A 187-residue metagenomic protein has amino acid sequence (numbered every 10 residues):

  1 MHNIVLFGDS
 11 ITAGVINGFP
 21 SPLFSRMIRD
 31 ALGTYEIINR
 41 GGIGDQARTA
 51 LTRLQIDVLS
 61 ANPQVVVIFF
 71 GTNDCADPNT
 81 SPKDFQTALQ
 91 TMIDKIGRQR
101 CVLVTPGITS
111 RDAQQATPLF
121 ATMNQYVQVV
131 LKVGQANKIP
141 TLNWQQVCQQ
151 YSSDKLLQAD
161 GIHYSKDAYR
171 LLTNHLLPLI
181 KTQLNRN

Functional and structural regions predicted by a protein language model:
M1-I43, R48, R53-N62: Serine-esterase "nucleophile elbow" of acetyl-processing enzymes
M27-A31, T52-N187: Alpha-helical cap/lid subdomain in secreted, periplasmic, or secretory-pathway luminal O-acyl-processing enzymes
